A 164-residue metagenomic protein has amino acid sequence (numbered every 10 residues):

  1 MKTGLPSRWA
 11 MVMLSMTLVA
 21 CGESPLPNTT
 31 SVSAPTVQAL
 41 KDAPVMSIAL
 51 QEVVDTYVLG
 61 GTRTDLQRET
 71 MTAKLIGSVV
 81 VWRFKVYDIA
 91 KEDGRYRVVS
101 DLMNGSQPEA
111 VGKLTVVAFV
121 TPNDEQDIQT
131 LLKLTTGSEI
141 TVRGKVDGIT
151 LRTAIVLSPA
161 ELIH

Functional and structural regions predicted by a protein language model:
M1-A10: Bacterial N-terminal signal peptides that target proteins for export
T17-A20: C-terminal motif of bacterial Sec signal peptides marking the signal peptidase cleavage site
G22-S24: Bacterial signal peptide processing site
P27-Y57, G61-T72, Y87-H164: OB-fold single-stranded nucleic acid-binding module
I76-G77: A glycine-biased structural micro-motif
F84: Short proline/glycine- and basic residue-enriched helix-capping loop/turn segments at helix->loop/beta transitions
